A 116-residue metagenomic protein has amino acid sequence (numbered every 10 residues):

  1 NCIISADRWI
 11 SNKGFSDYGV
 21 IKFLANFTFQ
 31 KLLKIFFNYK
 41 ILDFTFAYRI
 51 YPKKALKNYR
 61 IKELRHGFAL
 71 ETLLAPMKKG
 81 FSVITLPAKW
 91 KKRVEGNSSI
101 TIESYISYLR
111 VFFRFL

Functional and structural regions predicted by a protein language model:
N1-H66, R93-E103, Y108-L109: Acceptor/aglycone-binding surface of glycosyltransferases and processive sugar-polymer synthases
Y39-K40, I61-L64, L73-K91: Catalytic donor-sugar/metal-binding loop of nucleotide-sugar-dependent glycosyltransferases
L70: DNA-recognition element of transcription regulators
V111-L116: C-terminal, non-catalytic tails of nucleotide-sugar-dependent glycosyltransferases
